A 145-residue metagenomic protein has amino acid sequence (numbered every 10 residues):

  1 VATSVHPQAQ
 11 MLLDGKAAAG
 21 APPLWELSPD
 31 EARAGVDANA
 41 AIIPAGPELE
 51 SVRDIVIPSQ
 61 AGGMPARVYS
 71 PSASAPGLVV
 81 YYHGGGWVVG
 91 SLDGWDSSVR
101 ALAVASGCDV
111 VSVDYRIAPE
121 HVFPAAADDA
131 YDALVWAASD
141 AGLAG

Functional and structural regions predicted by a protein language model:
V1-V68: A glycine/proline-hinged amphipathic helix-loop "lid/cap" segment that gates access to hydrophobic ligand pockets
S74-A75, V89-G94: Conserved AMP-binding/adenylate-forming
P76-G86: Short beta-strand element of the alpha/beta-hydrolase
L92-V113, D128: Short amphipathic alpha-helix adjacent to the substrate-entry channel of hydrolases
Y115-I117: Active-site loop/turn elements of alpha/beta-hydrolase fold enzymes, especially the short glycine-/histidine-rich
H121-G142: Alpha/beta-hydrolase active-site loop
